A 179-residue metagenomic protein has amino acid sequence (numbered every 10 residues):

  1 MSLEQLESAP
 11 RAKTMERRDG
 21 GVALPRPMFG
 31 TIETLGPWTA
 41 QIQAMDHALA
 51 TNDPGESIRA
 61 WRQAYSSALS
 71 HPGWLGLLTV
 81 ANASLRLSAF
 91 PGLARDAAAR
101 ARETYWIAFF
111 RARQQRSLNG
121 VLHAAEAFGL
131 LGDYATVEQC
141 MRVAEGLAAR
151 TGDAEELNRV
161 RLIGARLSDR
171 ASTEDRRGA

Functional and structural regions predicted by a protein language model:
P10-V22, A50-R62, A94-T104: Helix-turn-helix repeat elements of alpha-solenoid scaffolds
R26-T39, F109-R113: TPR-adjacent "capping" and linker segments in tetratricopeptide-repeat scaffold/adaptor proteins
G30, A44-E56, L85-A99, G129-V137 (+1 more regions): Short coil/turn connectors between adjacent alpha-helices in alpha-solenoid helical repeat scaffolds
I32-H47, H71-F90, L118-L130, L162-R166: Amphipathic alpha-helical repeat scaffolds of TPR domains
A48, A64, A68, Y105-A112 (+2 more regions): Eukaryotic all-alpha helical interaction scaffolds
S57, A64, L77, V121 (+2 more regions): Solenoid-repeat scaffolds in large eukaryotic assemblies
I58-A64, L93-A108, T136-G146, D175-A179: Alpha-helical repeat scaffolds
H71-L75, R113-S117, T136, L147-R159: Boundary/linker segments of alpha-helical solenoid repeat arrays
